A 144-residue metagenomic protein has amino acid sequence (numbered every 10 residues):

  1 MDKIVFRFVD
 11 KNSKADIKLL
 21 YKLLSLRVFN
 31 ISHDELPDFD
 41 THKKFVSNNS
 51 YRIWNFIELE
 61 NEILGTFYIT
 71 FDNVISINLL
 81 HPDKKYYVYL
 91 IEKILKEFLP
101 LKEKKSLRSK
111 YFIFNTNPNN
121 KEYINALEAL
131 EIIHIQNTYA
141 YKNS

Functional and structural regions predicted by a protein language model:
D2-E35: Short amphipathic alpha-helix that is part of the acyltransferase structural core
L19-K22, T41-K44, Y89, K93-E97: Alpha-helical elements of Rossmann-like donor-binding domains used by nucleotide-donor carbohydrate transfer enzymes
E35-R52: Active-site rim helix/loop that mediates acceptor-substrate recognition in acyltransferases
R52-G65: Conserved beta-hairpin
T70-D83, N115: Conserved acetyl-CoA binding element of GNAT-fold acetyltransferases
D83-L101, N125, A129: Conserved acetyl-CoA-binding loop-helix of GNAT-fold acetyltransferases
R108-I124, Y141-K142: Conserved beta-strand-loop-alpha-helix junction that forms the acyl-donor binding cleft
I133-S144: Conserved catalytic-core motifs of GNAT/GCN5-like acyltransferases
